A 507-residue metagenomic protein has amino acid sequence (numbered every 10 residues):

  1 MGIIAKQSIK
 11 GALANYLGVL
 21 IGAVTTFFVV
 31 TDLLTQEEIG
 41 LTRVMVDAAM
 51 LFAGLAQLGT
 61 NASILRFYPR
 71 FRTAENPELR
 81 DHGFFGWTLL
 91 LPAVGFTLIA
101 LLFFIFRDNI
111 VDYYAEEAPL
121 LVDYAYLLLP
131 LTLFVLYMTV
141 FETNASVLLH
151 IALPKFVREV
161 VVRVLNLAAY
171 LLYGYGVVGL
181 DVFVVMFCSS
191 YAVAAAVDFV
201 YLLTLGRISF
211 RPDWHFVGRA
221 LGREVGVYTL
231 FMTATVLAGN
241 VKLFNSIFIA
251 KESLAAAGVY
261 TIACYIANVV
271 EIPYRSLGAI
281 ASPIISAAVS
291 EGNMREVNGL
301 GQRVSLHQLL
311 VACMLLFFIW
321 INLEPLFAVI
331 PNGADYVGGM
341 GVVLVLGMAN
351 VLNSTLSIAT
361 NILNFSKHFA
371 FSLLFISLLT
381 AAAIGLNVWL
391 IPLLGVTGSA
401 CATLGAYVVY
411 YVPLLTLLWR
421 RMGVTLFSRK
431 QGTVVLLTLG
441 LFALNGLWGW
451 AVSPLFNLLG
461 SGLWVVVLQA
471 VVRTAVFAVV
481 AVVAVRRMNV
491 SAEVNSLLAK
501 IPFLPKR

Functional and structural regions predicted by a protein language model:
M1-I4, G176, L180-M186, A196-L243 (+2 more regions): Interhelical loop/hinge segments that connect adjacent transmembrane helices in multipass membrane
M1-V24, M45, G86, L202 (+2 more regions): N-terminal membrane topogenesis motif
I3-A62, R66-F67, F96, A100-F104 (+2 more regions): Signature of the first transmembrane helix
A23-I39, V111-Y114, G239-V269, I284-A288 (+2 more regions): Helix-terminus/linker motif at the lipid-water interface of multi-pass membrane proteins
F27, Q57-A74, V147, A263-L306 (+2 more regions): Helix-loop junctions and terminal segments of transmembrane helices in multi-pass membrane transport/translocation
V29-L51, E78, L120-V122, L180-V185 (+6 more regions): Interfacial/gating helices of multi-pass transporter permease domains
F156-G206, C264, S377-I384, V388 (+3 more regions): Hydrophobic alpha-helical transmembrane segments
L447-R507: Membrane-proximal transmembrane or re-entrant/amphipathic helices at the cytosolic face
